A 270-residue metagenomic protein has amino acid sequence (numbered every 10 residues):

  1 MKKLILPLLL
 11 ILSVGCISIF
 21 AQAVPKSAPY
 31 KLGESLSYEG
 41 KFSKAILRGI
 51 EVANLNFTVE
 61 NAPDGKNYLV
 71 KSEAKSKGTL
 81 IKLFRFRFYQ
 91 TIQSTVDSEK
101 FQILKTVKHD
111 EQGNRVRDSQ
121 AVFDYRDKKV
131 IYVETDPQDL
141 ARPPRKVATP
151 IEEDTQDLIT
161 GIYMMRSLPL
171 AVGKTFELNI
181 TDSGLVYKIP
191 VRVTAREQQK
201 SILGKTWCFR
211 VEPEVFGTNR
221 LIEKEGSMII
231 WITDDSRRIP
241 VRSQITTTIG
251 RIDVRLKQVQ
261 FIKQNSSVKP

Functional and structural regions predicted by a protein language model:
M1-L4: Positively charged n-region of N-terminal signal peptides that target proteins for export
L6-P7, Q112: General helical structural elements
P7-C16: Bacterial N-terminal signal peptides
I17-A21: Sec/Tat signal peptide C-region and signal peptidase I cleavage site
Q22-Y125, L168-P270: Acidic, serine/threonine-rich low-complexity disordered tracts
D124-D182: Active-site/ligand-binding surface loops and adjacent short beta/alpha elements that line catalytic pockets across
